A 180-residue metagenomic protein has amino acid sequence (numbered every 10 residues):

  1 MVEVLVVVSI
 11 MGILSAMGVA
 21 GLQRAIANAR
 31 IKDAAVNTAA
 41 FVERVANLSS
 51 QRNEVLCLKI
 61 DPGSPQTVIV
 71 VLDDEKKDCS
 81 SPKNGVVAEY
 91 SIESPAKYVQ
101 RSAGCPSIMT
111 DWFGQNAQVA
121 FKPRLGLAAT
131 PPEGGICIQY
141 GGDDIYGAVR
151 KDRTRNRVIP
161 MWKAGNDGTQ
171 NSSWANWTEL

Functional and structural regions predicted by a protein language model:
M1-Q23: N-terminal single-pass transmembrane signal-anchor helix
V8, K32, A39: Conserved catalytic core of two-component sensor histidine kinases
M17-A29, V36, N47, V55 (+1 more regions): N-terminal helix-rich module
A40-R44: Phosphate-interacting basic helix/loop segments used at nucleotide- and nucleic-acid interfaces
